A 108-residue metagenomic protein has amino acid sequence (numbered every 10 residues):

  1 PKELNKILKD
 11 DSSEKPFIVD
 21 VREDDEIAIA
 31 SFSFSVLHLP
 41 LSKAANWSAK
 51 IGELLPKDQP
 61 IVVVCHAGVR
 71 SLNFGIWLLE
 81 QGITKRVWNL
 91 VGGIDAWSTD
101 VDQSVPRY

Functional and structural regions predicted by a protein language model:
P1-F17, D24-P60, V69-Y108: Rhodanese-like catalytic fold shared by cysteine-dependent sulfurtransferases and DSP/PTP-type phosphatases
V64: Short, surface-exposed ligand- or partner-binding patches at beta-edge/loop junctions that are enriched in aromatics
